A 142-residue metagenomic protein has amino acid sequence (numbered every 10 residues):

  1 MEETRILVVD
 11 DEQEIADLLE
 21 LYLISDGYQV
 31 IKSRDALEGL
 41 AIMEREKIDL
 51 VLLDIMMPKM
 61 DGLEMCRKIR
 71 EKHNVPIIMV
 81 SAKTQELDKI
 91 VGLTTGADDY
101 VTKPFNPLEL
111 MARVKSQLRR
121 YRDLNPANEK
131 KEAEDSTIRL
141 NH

Functional and structural regions predicted by a protein language model:
E2-E14, L19-L23, V51: Conserved acidic segment of CheY-like receiver
T4-R5, L118-H142: Short, Lys/Arg-enriched segments at the junction into DNA-binding effector domains of transcriptional regulators
G27-R34, I42: Short hydrophobic/Thr-rich beta-strand motif most characteristic of the beta2 strand and flanking loop of CheY-like
E46-L52: Active-site beta3 strand of CheY-like receiver
D54, S81: Active-site residues of response regulator receiver
M57: Receiver (REC) domain active-site loop signature in two-component systems and cognate sites in sensor histidine kinases
